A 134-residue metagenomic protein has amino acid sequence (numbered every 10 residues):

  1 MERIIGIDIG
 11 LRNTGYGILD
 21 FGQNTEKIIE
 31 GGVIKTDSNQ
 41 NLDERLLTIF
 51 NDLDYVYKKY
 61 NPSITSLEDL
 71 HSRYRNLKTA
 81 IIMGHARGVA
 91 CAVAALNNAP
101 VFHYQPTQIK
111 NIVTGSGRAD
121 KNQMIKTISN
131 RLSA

Functional and structural regions predicted by a protein language model:
M1-A134: Phosphate- and other anionic-substrate recognition elements at nucleic-acid/protein interfaces
